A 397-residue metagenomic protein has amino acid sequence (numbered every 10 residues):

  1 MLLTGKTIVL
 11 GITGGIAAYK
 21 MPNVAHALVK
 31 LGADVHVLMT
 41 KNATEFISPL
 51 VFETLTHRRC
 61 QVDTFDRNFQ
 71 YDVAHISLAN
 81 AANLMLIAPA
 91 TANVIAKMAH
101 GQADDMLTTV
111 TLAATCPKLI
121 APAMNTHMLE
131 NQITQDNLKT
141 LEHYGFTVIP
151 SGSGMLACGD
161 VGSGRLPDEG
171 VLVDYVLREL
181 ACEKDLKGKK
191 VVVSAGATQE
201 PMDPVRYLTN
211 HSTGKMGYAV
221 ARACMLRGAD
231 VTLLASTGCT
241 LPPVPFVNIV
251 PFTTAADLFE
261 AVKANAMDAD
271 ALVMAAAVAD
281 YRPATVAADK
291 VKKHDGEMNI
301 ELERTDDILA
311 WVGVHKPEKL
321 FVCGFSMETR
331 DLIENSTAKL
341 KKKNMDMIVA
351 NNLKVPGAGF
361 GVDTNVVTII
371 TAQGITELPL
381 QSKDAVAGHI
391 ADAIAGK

Functional and structural regions predicted by a protein language model:
M1-L119, N125-K397: A cross-family phosphate/adenosyl-ligand binding-site feature
